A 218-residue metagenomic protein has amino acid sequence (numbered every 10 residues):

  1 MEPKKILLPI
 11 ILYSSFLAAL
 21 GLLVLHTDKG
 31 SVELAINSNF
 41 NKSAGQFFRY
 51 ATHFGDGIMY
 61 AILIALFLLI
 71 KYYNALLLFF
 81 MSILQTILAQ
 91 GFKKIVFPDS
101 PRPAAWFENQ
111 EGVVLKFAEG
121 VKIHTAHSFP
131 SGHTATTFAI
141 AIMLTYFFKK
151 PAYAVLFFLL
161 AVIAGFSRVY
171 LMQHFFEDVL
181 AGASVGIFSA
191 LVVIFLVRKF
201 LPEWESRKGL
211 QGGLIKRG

Functional and structural regions predicted by a protein language model:
M1-I62, K93-V121: N-terminal transmembrane-helix/juxtamembrane module of multi-pass inner/ER membrane proteins
E2, E111-G218: Membrane-embedded catalytic cores of phosphoryl/pyrophosphoryl-handling enzymes
L8-I10, L63-K94: Interfacial segments of alpha-helical transmembrane regions
S14-A18, A61, L78, S82-I87 (+2 more regions): Alpha-helical transmembrane spans of integral membrane proteins, capturing the lipid-embedded, hydrophobic core of TM
A19-L23, I83-G91, L160-M172: Aromatic-anchored segments of alpha-helical transmembrane domains
L25-D28, I70-K71, V96-D99, K149 (+1 more regions): Short helix-capping/hinge motifs at transmembrane helix termini and TM-loop junctions
N41-A44, Y72-A75, K149-V155: Membrane-helix interface segments
T52-K71, H133-F138: Hydrophobic alpha-helical transmembrane segments
